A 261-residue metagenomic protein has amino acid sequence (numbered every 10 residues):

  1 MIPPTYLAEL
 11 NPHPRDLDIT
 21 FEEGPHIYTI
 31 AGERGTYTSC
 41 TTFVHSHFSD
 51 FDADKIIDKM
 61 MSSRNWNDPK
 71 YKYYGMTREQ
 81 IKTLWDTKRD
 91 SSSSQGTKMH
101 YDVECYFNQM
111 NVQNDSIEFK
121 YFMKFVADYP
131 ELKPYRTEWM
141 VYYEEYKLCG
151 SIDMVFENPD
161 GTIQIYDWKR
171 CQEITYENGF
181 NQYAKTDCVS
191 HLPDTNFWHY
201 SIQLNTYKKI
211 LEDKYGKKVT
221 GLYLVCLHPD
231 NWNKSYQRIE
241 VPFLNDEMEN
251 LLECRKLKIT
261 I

Functional and structural regions predicted by a protein language model:
M1-I2, L7, H13-D18, N108 (+6 more regions): Accessory terminal regions of nucleic-acid processing enzymes
M1-K98: Charged, glycine-rich intrinsically disordered N-terminal tails and low-complexity linkers that flank
Y6-D16, F21, L148-N158, I163 (+1 more regions): A broadly tuned preference for mixed-charge, low-complexity surface segments
L7, I81-V189: Catalytic cores of nuclease domains that cleave nucleic-acid phosphodiester backbones
C40, V44, I56-M60, I81 (+3 more regions): Generic structural signal of hydrophobic/aromatic residues within well-ordered alpha-helices of folded domains
F43-S46, T97-N108, N205, K209: Short, hydrophobic/amphipathic alpha-helical patches that form generic packing surfaces within helical domains
I56-L84, Y106-N111, K124-Y135, I202-N205 (+1 more regions): Domain-wide signal for the mature, well-folded portions of proteins, strongly enriched in nucleus-encoded organellar
P193-S201, T206-I261: Metal-dependent nuclease catalytic regions and adjoining charged, substrate-binding loops involved in nucleic-acid end
